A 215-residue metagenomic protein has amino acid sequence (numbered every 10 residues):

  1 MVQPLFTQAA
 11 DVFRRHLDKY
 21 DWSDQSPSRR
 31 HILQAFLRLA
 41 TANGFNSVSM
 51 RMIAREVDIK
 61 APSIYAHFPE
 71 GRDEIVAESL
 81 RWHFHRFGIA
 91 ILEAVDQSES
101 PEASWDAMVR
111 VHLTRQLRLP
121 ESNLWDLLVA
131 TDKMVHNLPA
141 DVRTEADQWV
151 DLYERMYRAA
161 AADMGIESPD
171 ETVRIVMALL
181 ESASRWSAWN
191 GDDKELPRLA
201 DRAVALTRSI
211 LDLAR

Functional and structural regions predicted by a protein language model:
M1-P27, R215: N-terminal intrinsically disordered/low-complexity leader segments
L5-T7, R110-T114, I166-W189, R198-I210: Hydrophobic alpha-helical segments that form the core of small-molecule binding pockets and/or dimer interfaces
S28-F36, I53, I75, S79-F87 (+2 more regions): Generic hydrophobic, amphipathic alpha-helix propensity
H31, L39-E74, E78: Helix-turn-helix
I32-A40, H112, L180: Short hydrophobic clusters on alpha-helical segments that form packing/core surfaces in small helical domains
E78, L92-R118, V173-V176: Hydrophobic alpha-helical connector segments
H85-L92, D126, V135-D163, D170-A178 (+2 more regions): Amphipathic alpha-helical packing segments from all-alpha helical-bundle domains
S104-A107, L117-A140, E154, R185-W189: Amphipathic alpha-helical segments used for helix-helix packing
